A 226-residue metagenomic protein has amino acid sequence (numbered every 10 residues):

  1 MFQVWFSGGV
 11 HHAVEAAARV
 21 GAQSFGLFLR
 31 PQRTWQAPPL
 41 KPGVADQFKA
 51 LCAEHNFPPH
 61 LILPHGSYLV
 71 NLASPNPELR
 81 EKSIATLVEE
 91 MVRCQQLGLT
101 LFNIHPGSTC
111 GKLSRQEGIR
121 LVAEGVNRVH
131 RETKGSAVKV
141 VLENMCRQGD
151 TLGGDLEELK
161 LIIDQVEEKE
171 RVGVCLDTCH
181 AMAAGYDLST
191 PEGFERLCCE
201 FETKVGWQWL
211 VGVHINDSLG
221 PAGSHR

Functional and structural regions predicted by a protein language model:
M1-P64, V70-V92: N-terminal pre-domain/capping segments
M1-V4, Q23-L27, H60-G66, F102-I104 (+3 more regions): Hydrophobic faces of well-ordered beta-strands that scaffold small-molecule active sites in alpha/beta enzyme cores
Q3-S7, R30-Q32, G66-L69, G107-T109 (+3 more regions): Active-site beta-loop-alpha junctions enriched in small/polar residues
H11-H12, C110, L188: Short, flexible micro-motifs
H11-R19, K41-F57, T86-Q95, A123-R131 (+2 more regions): Short amphipathic alpha-helices and their capping/turn segments at secondary-structure boundaries
L72-G173: Active-site acidic/histidine proton-transfer and metal-coordination neighborhood in alpha/beta enzyme cores
E81, L113, L152-K160, M182-R226: Gly/Pro-rich active-site loop or hairpin
